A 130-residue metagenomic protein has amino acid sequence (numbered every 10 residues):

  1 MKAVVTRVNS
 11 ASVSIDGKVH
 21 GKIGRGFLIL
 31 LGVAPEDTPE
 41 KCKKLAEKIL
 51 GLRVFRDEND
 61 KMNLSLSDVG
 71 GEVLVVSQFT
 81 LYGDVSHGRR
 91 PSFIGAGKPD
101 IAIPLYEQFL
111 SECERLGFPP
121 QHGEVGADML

Functional and structural regions predicted by a protein language model:
M1-G88, P104-L130: N-terminal, polar/charged subdomain of small-to-medium soluble alpha/beta proteins
S86-I101: A charged helix-plus-loop insertion that forms the helical arch/lid used to bind and gate nucleic-acid substrates
